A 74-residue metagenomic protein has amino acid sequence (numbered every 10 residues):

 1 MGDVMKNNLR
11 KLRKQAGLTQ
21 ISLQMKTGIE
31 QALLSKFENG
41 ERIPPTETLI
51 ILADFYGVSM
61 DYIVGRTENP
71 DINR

Functional and structural regions predicted by a protein language model:
M1-D3, Q15, V64-R74: Short, charged recognition helix plus adjacent turn of helix-turn-helix-like nucleic-acid-binding domains
D3, K14, R42-I43, D54: Short amphipathic helical patch at the helix-1/turn junction of helix-turn-helix
M5, L9, S59-M60: Hydrophobic side chains within well-formed alpha-helices
N7-K26, I51: Short basic helix-loop element that most often maps to the first helix and adjoining turn of HTH DNA-binding modules
L9, L23, L34-F37, I63: Conserved hydrophobic/aromatic packing and binding residues within compact polymer-binding modules
G28, E47-Y62: DNA major-groove recognition helix of helix-turn-helix/homeodomain DNA-binding modules
G28-P44: Recognition helix of helix-turn-helix/homeodomain-like DNA-binding domains that insert into the DNA major groove
